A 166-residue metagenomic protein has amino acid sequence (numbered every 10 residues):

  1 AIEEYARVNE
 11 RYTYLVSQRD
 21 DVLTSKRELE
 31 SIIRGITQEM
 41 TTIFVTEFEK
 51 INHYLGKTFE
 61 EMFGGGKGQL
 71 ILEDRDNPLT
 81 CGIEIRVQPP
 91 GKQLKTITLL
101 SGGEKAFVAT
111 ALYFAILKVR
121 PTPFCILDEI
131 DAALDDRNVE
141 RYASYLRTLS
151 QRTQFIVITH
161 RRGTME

Functional and structural regions predicted by a protein language model:
A1-E166: Terminal ABC-like ATPase head and other globular end-domains that cap long coiled-coil arms in SMC/Rad50/SbcC-family
